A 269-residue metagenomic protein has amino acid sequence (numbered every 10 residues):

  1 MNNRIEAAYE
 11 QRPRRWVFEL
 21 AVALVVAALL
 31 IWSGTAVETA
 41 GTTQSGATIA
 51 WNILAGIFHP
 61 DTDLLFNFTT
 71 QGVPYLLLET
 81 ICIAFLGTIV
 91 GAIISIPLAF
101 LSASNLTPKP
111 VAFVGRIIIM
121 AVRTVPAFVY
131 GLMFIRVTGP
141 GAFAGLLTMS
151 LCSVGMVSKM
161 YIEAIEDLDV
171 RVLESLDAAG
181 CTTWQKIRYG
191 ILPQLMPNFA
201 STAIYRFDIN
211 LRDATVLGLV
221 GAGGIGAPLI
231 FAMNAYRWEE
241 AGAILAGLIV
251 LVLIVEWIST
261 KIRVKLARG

Functional and structural regions predicted by a protein language model:
M1-I89, L101, N105: N-terminal, non-cleaved signal-anchor transmembrane helix
F66, T70, P74, L78 (+6 more regions): Alpha-helical membrane-protein architecture signal
E79, I83, A227, F231-L253: Pore-lining and gate-forming transmembrane alpha-helices of multi-pass membrane transport proteins
A84, T88-I96, F100, S104 (+7 more regions): Hydrophobic positions within alpha-helical transmembrane segments of bacterial inner-membrane proteins
L98-G131, M160: Cytoplasmic-entry segments and transmembrane alpha-helices of multi-pass inner-membrane transporters
I119-S153: Generic hydrophobic transmembrane alpha-helix motif, especially the helices
P140-I191, P197-R206, W257-T260: Membrane-cytosol interface at the C-terminal ends of specific transmembrane alpha-helices in multi-pass membrane
S201, G242-G269: C-terminal transmembrane helix and the adjacent membrane-cytosol boundary/short C-terminal tail of inner/organellar
